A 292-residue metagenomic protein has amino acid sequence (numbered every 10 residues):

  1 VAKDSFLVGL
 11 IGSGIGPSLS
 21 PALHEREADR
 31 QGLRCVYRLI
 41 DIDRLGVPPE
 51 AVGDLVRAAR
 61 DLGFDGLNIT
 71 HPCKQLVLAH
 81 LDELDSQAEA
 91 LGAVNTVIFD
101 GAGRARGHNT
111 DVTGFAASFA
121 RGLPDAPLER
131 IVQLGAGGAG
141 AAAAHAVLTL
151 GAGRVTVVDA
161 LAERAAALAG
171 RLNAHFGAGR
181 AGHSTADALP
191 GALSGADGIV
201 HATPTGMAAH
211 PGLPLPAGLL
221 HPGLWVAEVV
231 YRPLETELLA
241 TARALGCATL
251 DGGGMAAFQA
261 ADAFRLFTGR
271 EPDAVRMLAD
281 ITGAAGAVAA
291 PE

Functional and structural regions predicted by a protein language model:
A2-P124: Phosphate/diphosphate ligand-binding glycine-rich loop within oxidoreductases
S13, A136-G137: Glycine-rich Rossmann-fold phosphate-binding loop(s) that bind the pyrophosphate of adenine dinucleotide cofactors
G140-A141, E235: N-terminal Rossmann-fold NAD(P) dinucleotide-binding loop
T149-R154, L245-C247: Conserved S-adenosyl-L-methionine
A152-F176: NAD(P)-binding Rossmann-fold cofactor-contacting core
G179-L250: Rossmann-like adenosine-cofactor binding region
W225, V229-E292: Adenosine-phosphate binding glycine-rich loop
